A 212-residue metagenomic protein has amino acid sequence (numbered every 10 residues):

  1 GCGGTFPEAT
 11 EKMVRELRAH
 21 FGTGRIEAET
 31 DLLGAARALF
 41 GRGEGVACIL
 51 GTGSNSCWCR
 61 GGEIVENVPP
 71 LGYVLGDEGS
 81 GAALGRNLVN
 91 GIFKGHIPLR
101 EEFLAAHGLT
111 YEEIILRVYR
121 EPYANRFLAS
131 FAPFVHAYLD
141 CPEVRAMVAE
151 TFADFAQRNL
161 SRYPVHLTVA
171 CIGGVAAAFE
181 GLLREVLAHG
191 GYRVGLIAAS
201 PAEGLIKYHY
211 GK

Functional and structural regions predicted by a protein language model:
G1-A28, L39-F40, Y119-E121: Short beta-strand-loop/turn "lid" adjacent to the catalytic site in phosphate-handling enzymes
G1-F6, L50-G53, L167-A176: Glycine-rich beta-strand-to-loop/alpha-helix junction loops that act as flexible
T10-E11, G81, E180-L183: Conserved strand-to-helix beginnings and helix N-cap segments that scaffold or border functional pockets
L17-H20, R25, G62-G72, E185-R193: Glycine/charged-rich beta-loop-alpha catalytic/anionic-binding loops adjacent to active sites
A28-T30, A198: Short loop/edge segments at beta-strand edges and connector loops that shape dinucleotide/nucleotide cofactor-binding
L33-A38: Short alpha-helix plus adjacent loop in nuclease-associated cores
L39-V46, V89-K212: ATP-binding/phosphotransfer module of carbohydrate and carboxylate kinases, centering on a glycine-rich
G43-F93: Glycine-rich phosphate-binding loop of actin/hexokinase-like ATP-binding domains
